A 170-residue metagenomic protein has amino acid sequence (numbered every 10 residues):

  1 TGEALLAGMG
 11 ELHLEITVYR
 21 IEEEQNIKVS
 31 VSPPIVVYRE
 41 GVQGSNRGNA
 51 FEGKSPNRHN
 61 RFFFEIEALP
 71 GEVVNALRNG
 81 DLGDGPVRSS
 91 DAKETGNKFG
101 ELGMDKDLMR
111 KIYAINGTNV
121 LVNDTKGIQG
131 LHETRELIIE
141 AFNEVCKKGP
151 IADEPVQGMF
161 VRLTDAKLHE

Functional and structural regions predicted by a protein language model:
T1-E170: Accessory interaction regions appended to the cores of large information-processing enzymes
